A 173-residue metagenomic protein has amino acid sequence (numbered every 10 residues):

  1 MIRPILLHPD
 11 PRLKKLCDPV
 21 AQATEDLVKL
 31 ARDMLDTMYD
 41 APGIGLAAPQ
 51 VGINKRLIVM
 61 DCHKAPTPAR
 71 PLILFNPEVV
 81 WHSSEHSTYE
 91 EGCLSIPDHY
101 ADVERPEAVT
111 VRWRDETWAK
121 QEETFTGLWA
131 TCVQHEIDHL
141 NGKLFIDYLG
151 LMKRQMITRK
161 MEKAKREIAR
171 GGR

Functional and structural regions predicted by a protein language model:
M1-R173: Positively charged
